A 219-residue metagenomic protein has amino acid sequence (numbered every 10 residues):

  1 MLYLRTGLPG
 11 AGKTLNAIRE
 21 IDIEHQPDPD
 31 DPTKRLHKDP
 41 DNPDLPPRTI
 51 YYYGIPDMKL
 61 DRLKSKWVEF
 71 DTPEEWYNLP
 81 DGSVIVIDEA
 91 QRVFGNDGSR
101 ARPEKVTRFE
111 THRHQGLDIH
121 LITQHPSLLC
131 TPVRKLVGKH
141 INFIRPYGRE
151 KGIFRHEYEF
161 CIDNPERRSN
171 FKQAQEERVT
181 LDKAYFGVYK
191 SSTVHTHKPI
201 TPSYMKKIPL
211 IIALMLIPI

Functional and structural regions predicted by a protein language model:
M1-V188: Cytosolic/nucleoplasmic/matrix-facing N-terminal domains/tails of membrane-anchored or organelle-targeted proteins
G187-I219: C-terminal single-pass membrane-anchor helix
